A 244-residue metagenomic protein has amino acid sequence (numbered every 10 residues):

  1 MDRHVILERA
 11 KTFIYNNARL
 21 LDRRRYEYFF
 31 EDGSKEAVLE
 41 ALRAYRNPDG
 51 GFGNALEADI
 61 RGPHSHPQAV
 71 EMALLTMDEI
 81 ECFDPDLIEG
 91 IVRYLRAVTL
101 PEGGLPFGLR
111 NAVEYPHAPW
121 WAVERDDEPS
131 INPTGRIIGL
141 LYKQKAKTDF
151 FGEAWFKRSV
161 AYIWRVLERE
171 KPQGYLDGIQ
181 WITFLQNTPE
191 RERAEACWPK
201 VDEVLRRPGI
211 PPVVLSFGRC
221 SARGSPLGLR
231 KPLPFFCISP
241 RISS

Functional and structural regions predicted by a protein language model:
M1-S244: Preference for long, amphipathic alpha-helical scaffolds in soluble/luminal domains and all-alpha bundles
